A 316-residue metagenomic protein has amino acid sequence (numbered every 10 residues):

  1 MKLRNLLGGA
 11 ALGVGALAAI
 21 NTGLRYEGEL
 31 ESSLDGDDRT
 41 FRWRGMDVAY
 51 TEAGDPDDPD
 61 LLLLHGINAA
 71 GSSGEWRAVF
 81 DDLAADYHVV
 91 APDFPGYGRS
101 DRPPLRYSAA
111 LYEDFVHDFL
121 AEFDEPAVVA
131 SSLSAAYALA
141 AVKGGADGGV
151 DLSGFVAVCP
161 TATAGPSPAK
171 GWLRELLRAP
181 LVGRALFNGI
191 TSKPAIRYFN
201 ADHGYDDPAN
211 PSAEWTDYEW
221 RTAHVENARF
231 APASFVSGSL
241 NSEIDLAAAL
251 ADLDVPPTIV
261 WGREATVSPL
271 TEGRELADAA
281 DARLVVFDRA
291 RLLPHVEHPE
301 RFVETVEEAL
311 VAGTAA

Functional and structural regions predicted by a protein language model:
K2-L24: Hydrophobic alpha-helical topogenic segments used for membrane insertion/localization
E52-R99: Conserved HGGG/HGGXW glycine-rich cap/lid loop of the alpha/beta-hydrolase fold
A91-V129: Active-site loop/oxyanion-hole signature of alpha/beta-hydrolase fold enzymes
A130, S134-A138: Gly/Ala-rich beta-loop-alpha elbow adjacent to hydrolase catalytic centers
K143, V150-A185: Flexible "cap/lid" loop of the alpha/beta hydrolase fold
A169-K170, G189-A249: Conserved alpha/beta-hydrolase catalytic His-Asp/Glu region
D252-A290, V296: Conserved loop-alpha-helix segment in the C-terminal half of the alpha/beta-hydrolase fold that carries the catalytic
A280-A316: Catalytic active-site module of serine/aspartate enzymes centered on a nucleophile-bearing elbow/loop
